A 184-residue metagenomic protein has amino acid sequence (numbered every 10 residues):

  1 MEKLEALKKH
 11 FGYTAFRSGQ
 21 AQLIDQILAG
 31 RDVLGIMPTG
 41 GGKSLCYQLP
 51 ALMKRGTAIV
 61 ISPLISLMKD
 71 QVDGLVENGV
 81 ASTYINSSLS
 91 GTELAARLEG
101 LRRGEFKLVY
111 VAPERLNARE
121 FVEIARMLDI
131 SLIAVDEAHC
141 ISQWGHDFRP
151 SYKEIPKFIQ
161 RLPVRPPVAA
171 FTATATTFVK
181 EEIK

Functional and structural regions predicted by a protein language model:
M1-P38: Conserved pre-motif I regulatory segment
A29-G35, G56-T57, E105-K107, P166-P167: Pre-Walker A (Motif I) flank of P-loop NTPase domains
G30-L49, I59-S62, F171-T172: Walker A/P-loop
G41, Q48, L89-L132, C140-H146: Conserved helix/coil segment N-terminal to the catalytic DExD/H
A51-M53, L75-E77, E99-G104, E123-L128 (+1 more regions): Conserved catalytic network of the ASCE P-loop NTPase/AAA+ motor domain
A58-V60, I65-A118, E182: Conserved nucleic-acid-binding Ia/Ib motif block in the N-terminal RecA-like helicase ATPase lobe
R126-M127, S131-K184: Post-DEXD/H (motif II) to motif III coupling segment of the RecA-like Helicase ATP-binding lobe
